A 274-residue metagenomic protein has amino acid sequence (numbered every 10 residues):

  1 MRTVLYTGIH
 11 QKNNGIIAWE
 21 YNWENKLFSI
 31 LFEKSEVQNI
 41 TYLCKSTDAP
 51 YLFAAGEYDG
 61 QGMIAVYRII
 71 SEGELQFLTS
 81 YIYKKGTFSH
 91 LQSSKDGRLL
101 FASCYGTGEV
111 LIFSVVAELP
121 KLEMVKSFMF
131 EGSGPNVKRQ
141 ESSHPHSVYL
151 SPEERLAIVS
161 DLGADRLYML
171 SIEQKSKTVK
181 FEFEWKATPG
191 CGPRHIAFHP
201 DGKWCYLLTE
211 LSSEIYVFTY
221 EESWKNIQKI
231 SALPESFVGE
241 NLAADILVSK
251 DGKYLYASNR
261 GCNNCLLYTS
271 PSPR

Functional and structural regions predicted by a protein language model:
H10, E57-D59, Y105, V115 (+3 more regions): Short loop/turn segments immediately following the C-termini of beta-strands
E20-N25, R68-G73, S114-K121, S171-K177 (+2 more regions): Short loop/turn segments immediately following beta-strands, especially the blade-tip and inter-blade linker loops
S29-K34, F77-Y81, K126, G134-K138 (+3 more regions): A short beta-strand motif characteristic of beta-propeller blades
K34-S93: Blade-loop segments of beta-propeller domains
V37-T47, K84-K95, E131-P152, A187-W204 (+1 more regions): Beta-rich, blade/repeat-based domains predominating in secreted/periplasmic proteins but also intracellular
I158-E210: Loop-centered beta-sheet repeat module
Y268-R274: Conserved small/polar residues in nucleotide/adenosyl-binding loops
